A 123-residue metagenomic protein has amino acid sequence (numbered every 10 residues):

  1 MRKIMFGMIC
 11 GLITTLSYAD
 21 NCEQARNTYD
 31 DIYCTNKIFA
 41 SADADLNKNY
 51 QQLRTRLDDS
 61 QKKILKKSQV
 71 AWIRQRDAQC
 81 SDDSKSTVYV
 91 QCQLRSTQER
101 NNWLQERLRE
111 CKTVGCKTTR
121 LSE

Functional and structural regions predicted by a protein language model:
M1-I4: Positively charged n-region of N-terminal signal peptides that target proteins for export
F6-I9: Sec-dependent N-terminal signal peptides
L12-S17: N-terminal signal peptide c-region/cleavage motif recognized by signal peptidases
Y18-E123: N-terminal alpha-helical modules
